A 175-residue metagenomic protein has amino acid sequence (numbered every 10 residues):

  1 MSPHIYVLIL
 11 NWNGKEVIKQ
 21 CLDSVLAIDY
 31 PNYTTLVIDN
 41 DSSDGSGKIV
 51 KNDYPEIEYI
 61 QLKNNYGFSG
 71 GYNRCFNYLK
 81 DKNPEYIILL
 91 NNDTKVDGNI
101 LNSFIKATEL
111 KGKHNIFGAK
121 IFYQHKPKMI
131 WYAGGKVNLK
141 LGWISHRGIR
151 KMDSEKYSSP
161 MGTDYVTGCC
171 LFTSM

Functional and structural regions predicted by a protein language model:
N13, V25, N40-G45, Y66: Conserved short acidic donor-positioning loop in nucleotide-sugar-dependent glycosyltransferases
K19, D44-N52, Q61: Acidic helix N-cap motif at the loop->helix transition within catalytic regions of sugar-transfer enzymes
D23-N32: Short, acidic, metal-binding catalytic loop of nucleotide-sugar glycosyltransferases
Y33-D41, I60-L62: Short beta-strand/loop segment that forms part of the nucleotide-sugar
L62-K80: Glycine-rich, basic loop-to-helix element that forms the pyrophosphate-binding segment of sugar-nucleotide handling
P84-K95: Short beta-strand-to-loop acidic/aromatic patch adjacent to the donor-nucleotide binding site
T94-W131, N138: Conserved donor NDP-sugar-binding/catalytic core segment of glycosyltransferases
V137-D164: Short, flexible, basic/aromatic active-site loop/helix in glycosyltransferases
